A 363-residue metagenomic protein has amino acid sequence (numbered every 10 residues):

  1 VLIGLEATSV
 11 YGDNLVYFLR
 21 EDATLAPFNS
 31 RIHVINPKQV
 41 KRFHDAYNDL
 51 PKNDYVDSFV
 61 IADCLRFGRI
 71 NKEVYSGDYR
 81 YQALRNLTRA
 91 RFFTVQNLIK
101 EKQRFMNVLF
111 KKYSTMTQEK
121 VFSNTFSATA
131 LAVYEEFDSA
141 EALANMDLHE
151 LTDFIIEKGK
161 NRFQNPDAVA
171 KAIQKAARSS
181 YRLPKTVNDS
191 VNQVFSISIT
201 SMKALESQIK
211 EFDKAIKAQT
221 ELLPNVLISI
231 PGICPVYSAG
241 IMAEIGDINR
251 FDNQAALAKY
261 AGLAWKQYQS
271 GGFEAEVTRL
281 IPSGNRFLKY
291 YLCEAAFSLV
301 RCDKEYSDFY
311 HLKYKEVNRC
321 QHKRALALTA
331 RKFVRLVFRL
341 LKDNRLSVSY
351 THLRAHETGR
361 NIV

Functional and structural regions predicted by a protein language model:
V1-R354, R360: A detector of single, family-specific signature residues that are central to catalytic or substrate-handling motifs
